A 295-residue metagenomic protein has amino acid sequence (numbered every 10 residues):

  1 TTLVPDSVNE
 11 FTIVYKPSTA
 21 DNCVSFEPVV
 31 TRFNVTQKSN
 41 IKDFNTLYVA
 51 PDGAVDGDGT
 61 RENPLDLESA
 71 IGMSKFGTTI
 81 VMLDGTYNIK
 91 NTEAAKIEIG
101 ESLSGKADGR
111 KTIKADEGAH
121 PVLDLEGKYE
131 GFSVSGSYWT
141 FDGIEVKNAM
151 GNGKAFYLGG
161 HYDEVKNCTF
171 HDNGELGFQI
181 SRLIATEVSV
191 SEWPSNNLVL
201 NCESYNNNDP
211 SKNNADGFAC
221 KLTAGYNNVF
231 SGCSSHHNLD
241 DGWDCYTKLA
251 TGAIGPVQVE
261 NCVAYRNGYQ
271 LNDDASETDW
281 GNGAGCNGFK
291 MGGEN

Functional and structural regions predicted by a protein language model:
T2-V8: Surface-exposed, short loops/turns at beta-strand junctions within beta-sandwich domains
I13-Y15: Conserved structural position at the C-terminal beta-strand of extracellular beta-sandwich adhesion modules
N22-V35: Extracellular fibronectin type III
T46, A50-I89, E93-K96: Acidic Gly/Asp/Thr-rich repetitive segments characteristic of extracellular carbohydrate-active and adhesion proteins
K75, E101-L103, D108, G118 (+14 more regions): Parallel beta-helix/beta-solenoid
N88-N91, L103-K154, N208: Right-handed parallel beta-helix/beta-spiral solenoid domain characteristic of secreted/periplasmic
T92-E101, L125-F132, M150-G160, D172-P194 (+3 more regions): Extracellular beta-strand/beta-solenoid scaffold signature
